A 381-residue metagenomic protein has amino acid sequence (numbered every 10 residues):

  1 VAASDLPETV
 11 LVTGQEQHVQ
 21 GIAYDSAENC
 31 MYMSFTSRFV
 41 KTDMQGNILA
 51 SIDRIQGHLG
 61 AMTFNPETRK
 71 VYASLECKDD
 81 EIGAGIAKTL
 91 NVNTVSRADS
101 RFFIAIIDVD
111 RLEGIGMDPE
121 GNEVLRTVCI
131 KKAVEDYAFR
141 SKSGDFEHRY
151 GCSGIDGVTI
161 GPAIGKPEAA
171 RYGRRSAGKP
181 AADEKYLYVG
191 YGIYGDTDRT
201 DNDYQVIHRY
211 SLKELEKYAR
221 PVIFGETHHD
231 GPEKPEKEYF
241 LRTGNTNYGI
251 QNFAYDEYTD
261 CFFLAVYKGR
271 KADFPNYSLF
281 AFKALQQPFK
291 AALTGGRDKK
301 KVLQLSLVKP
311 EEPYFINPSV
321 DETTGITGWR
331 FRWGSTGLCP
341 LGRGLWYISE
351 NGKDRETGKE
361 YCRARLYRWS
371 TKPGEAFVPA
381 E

Functional and structural regions predicted by a protein language model:
P7-L11, D110-K166, S211-N247, A291-R332: Surface-exposed loop and turn segments in beta-propeller and other repeat-based domains that flank or scaffold
P7-S37, D156, A169, R175-S176: Beta-strand-rich domains and repeat architectures in extracellular enzymes and scaffolds, especially beta-propellers
H18, H58, G154, R174-S176 (+3 more regions): Beta-rich catalytic cores
Q20-I22, A61, G157, N252 (+1 more regions): Conserved beta-strand position repeated once per blade in WD40 beta-propeller domains
Y24-E28, F64-T68, P162-P167, K179-D183 (+2 more regions): Residue-level detector of Asp-centered blade-edge/turn motifs that repeat once per structural unit in beta-propeller
Y24-I55, Q287-G296: Beta-propeller domains
Q45-R97: Blade-loop segments of beta-propeller domains
I86-I115, T200-I223, P275-V302, K359-A380: Beta-propeller blade signature
